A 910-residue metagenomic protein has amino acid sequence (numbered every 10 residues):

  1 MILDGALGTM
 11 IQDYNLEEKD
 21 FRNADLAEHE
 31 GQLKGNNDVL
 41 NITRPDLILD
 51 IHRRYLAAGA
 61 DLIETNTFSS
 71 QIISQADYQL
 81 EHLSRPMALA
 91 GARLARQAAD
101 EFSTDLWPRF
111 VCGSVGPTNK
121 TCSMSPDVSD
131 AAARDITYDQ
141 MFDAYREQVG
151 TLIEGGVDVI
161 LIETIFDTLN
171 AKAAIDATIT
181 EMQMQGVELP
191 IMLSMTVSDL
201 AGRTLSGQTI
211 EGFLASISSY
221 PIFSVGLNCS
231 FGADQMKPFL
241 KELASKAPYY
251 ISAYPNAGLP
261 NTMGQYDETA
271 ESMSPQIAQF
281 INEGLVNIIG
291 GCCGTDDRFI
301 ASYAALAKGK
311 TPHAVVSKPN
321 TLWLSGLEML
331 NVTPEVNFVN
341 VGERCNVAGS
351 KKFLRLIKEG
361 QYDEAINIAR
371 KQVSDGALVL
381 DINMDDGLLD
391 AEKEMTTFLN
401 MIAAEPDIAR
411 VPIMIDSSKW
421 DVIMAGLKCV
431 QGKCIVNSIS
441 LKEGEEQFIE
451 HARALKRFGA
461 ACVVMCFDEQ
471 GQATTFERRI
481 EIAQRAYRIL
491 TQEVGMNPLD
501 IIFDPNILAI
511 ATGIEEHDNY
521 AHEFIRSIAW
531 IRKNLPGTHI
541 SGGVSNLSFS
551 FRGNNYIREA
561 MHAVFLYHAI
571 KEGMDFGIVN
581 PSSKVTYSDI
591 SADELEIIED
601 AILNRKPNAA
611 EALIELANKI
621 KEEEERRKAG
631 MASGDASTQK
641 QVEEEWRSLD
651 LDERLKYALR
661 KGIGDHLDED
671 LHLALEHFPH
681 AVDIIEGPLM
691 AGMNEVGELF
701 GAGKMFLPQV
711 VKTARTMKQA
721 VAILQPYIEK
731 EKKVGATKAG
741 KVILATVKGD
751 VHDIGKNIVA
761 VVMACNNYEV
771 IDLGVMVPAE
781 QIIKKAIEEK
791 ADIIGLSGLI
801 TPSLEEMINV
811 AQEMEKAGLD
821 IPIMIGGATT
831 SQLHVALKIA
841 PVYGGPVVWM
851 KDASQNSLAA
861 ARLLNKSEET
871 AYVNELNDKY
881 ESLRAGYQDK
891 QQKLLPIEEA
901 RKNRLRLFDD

Functional and structural regions predicted by a protein language model:
M1-D910: Domain-level signal for soluble alpha/beta catalytic cores
